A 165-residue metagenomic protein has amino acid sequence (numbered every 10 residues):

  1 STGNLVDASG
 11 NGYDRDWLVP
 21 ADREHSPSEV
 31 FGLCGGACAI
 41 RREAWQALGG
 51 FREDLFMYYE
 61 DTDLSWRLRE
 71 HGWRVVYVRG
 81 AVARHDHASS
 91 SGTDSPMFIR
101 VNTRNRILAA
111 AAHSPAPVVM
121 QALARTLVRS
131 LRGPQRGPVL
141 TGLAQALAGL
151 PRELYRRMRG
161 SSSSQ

Functional and structural regions predicted by a protein language model:
S1-M57, T62, H71: Acidic/His-rich active-site region of diverse nucleotide-sugar glycosyltransferases
A21-E24, G49, R84-T93: Short glycine/proline- and charge-enriched loop/turn segments that cap or connect secondary-structure elements
H25-C38, G92-L127, R159-Q165: Extended, non-globular alpha-helical segments
A39, M57-Y59, S65, R74-R79 (+2 more regions): Conserved active-site beta-strand element of glycosyltransferases/polysaccharide synthases
Q46, W66, A110: A cross-family signal for key residues in well-ordered alpha-helices that form functional helical elements
T62-D63, R100-R104, G137, T141: A structural signal for well-ordered alpha-helical segments within the folded catalytic domains of diverse enzymes
P117-Q165: Non-catalytic, C-terminal membrane-associated alpha-helical segments of glycosyltransferases
